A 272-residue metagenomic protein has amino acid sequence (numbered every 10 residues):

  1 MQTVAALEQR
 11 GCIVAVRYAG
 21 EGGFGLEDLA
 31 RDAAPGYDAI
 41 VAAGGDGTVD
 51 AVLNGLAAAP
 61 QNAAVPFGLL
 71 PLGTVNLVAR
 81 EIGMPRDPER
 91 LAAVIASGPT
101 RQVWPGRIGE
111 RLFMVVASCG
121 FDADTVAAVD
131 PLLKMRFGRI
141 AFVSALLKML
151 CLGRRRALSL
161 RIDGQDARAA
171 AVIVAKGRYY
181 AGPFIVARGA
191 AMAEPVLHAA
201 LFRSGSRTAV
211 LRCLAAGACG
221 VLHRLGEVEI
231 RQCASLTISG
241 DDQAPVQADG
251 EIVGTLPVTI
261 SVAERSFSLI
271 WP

Functional and structural regions predicted by a protein language model:
M1-A43, D50, G55: ATP/NTP phosphate-donor binding region
M1-Q2, R10, R17-G20, A57-A171: Catalytic core of DAGKc-family lipid kinases
A43-G45, L70-L72, K176: Glycine-rich beta-strand-to-loop/alpha-helix junction loops that act as flexible
S118, D122, I173-A187, I252: Glycine-rich phosphate/pyrophosphate-binding beta-alpha loops
D122-T125, R168-A169, Y180-P183, R207-V210: Short acidic/glycine-rich loop or secondary-structure boundary segments that cap or lie
L133-A141, I185-A209: Gly/Ser/Thr-rich active-site loops/lids in small-molecule metabolic enzymes that frequently grip phosphoryl groups
R154-L158, R168-A170, A193-H198, Q232-A234: A generic structural signal for short beta-strands and their flanking turns/coil linkers
G164-R168, L201-P272: ATP/nucleoside-binding phosphotransfer catalytic cores, i.e., glycine-rich phosphate-binding loops
